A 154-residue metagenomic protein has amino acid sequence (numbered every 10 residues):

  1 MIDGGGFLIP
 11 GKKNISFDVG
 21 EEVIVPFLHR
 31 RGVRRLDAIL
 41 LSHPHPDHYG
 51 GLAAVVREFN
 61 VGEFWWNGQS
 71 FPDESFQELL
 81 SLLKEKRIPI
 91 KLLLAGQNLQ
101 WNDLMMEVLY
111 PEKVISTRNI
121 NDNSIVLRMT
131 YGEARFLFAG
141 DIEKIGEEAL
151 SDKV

Functional and structural regions predicted by a protein language model:
M1-V154: Non-globular, low-confidence helical/coil segments that flank catalytic cores
